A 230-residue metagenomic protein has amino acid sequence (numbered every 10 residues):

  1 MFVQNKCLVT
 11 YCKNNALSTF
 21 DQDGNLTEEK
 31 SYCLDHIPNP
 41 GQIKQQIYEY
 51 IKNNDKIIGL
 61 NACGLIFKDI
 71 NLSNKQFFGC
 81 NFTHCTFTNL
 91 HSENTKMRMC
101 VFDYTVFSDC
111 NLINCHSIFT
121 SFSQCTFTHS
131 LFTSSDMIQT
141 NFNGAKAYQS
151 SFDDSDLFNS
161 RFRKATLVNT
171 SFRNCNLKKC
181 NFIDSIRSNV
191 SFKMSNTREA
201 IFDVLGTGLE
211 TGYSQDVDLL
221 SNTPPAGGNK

Functional and structural regions predicted by a protein language model:
M1-T27, I43-K230: Tandem repeat scaffolds
G24-I37: Cysteine-rich micro-motifs
